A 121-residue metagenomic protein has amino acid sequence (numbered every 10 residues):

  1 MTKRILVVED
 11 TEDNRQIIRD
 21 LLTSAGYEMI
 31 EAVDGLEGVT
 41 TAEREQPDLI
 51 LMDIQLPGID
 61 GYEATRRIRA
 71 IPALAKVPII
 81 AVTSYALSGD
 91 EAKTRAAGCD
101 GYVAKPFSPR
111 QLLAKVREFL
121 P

Functional and structural regions predicted by a protein language model:
E9: Conserved acidic carboxylate
Q16-S24: Charged docking surfaces used in two-component/phosphorelay signaling
G26-V33, T41, V103: Short hydrophobic/Thr-rich beta-strand motif most characteristic of the beta2 strand and flanking loop of CheY-like
E45-L51, L56: Active-site beta3 strand of CheY-like receiver
P57, A75, L87, K105-P106: The feature encodes the CheY-like receiver
F107-V116: C-terminal output helix
